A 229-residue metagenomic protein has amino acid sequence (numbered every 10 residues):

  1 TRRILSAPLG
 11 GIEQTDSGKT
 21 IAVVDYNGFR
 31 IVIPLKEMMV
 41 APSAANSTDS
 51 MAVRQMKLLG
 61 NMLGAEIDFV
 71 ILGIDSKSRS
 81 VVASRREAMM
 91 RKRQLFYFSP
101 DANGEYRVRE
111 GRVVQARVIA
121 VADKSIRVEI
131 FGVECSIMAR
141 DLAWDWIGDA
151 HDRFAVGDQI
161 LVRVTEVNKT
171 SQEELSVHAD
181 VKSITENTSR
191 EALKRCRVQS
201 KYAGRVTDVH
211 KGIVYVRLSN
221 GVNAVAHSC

Functional and structural regions predicted by a protein language model:
T1-C229: Single-stranded RNA-binding regions, centering on S1/OB-family and related RNA-binding modules
